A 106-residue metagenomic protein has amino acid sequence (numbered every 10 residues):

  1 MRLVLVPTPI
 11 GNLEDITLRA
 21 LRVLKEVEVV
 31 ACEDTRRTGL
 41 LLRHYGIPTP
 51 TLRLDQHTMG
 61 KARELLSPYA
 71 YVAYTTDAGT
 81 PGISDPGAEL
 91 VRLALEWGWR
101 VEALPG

Functional and structural regions predicted by a protein language model:
M1-H57: Glycine-rich, flexible N-terminal cofactor/catalytic loop recognition
E14, E26-E28, E33, E64 (+3 more regions): Glutamate identity and glutamate-enriched acidic tracts
H44-P48, L66, G87-A88: Glycine-rich loop at the start of a catalytic domain that most often binds anionic cofactors/ligands
Q56-M59, I83: A conditional alpha-helix N-cap/helix-loop micro-motif detector
K61-P68: Short amphipathic alpha-helix with an adjacent loop that forms part of the alpha/beta core around
P68-G106: Short glycine-cluster motifs
